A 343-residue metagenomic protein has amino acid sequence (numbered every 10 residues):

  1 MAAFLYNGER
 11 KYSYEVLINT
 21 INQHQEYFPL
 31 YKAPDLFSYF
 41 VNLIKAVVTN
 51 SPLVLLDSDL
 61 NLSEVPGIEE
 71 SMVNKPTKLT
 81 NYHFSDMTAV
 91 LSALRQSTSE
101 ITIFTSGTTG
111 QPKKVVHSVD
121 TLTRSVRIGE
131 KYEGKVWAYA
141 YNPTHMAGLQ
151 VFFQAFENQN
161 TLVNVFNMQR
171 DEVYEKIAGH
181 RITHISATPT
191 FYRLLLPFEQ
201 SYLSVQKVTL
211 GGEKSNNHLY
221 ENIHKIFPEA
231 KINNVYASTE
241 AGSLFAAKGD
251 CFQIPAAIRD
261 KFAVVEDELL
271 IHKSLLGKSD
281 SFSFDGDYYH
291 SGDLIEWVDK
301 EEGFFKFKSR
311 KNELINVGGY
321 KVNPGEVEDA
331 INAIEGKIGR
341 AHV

Functional and structural regions predicted by a protein language model:
M1-E26, V65, K78-N81, H117-D120: Conserved AMP-binding/adenylate-forming core of the ANL superfamily
T20-L60, Y139-N142, K321: Conserved AMP-binding/adenylate-forming
N81-F104, K131-W137: Conserved pre-ATP/AMP-binding loop-to-beta segment of ANL
S99-R127: Conserved AMP-binding A3 loop
T123-V136, T144-H184: Conserved AMP-binding/adenylation subdomain of ANL enzymes
L196-F252: Gly/Ser/Thr-rich phosphate-binding loop
V264-E296, E302, Y320-V322: Conserved ATP/PPi-binding loop(s) of AMP-dependent carboxylate-activating enzymes
G292-H342: AMP-binding/adenylate-forming catalytic core of the ANL superfamily
